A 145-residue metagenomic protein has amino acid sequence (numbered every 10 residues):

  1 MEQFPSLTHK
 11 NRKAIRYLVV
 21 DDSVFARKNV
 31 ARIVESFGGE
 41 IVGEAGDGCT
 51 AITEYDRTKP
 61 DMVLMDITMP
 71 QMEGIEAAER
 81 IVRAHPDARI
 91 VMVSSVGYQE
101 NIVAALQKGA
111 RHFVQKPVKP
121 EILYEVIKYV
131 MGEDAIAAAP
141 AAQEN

Functional and structural regions predicted by a protein language model:
V24-G43: Two-component/phosphorelay signaling modules centered on CheY-like receiver
D47-T50, E73-E76: Acidic catalytic/metal-coordinating carboxylates
T58-L64: Active-site beta3 strand of CheY-like receiver
M69: Receiver (REC) domain active-site loop signature in two-component systems and cognate sites in sensor histidine kinases
V96-G97: Short, conserved "switch-loop" micro-motifs in signal-transduction and mechanochemical regulators
E100, V118-I127, A135: C-terminal output helix
